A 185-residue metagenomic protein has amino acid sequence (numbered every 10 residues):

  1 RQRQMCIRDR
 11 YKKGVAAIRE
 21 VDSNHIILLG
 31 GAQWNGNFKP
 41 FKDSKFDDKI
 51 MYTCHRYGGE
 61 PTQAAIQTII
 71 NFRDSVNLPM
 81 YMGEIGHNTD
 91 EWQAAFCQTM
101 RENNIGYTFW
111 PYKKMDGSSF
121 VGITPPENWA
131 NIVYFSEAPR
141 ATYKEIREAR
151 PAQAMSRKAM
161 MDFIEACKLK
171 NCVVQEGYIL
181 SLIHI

Functional and structural regions predicted by a protein language model:
Q2-I7, I185: Short, small-residue-biased leader/transition segments that mark boundaries at the very start of proteins
D9-A17: An active-site-proximal structural segment forming one wall of the substrate-binding cleft that immediately precedes
A16-I27, G31-I183: Substrate-binding clefts and catalytic carboxylate motifs of secreted carbohydrate-active enzymes
